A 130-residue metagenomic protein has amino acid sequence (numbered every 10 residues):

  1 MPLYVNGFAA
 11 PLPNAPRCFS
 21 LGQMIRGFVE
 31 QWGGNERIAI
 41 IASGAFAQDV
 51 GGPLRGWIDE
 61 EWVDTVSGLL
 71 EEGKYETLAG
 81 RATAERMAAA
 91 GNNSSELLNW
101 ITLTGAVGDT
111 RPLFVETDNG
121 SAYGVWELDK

Functional and structural regions predicted by a protein language model:
M1-Q23, Q31, G52-K130: Flexible, D/E/H-enriched segments
L3, E36-F46: Beta-strand elements within well-structured catalytic alpha/beta cores of enzymes that handle phosphate/sulfate esters
V29, G34-E36: Nuclease catalytic cores that cleave nucleic-acid phosphodiester bonds, predominantly acidic two-metal-ion
G44-L54: Divalent-metal (often Zn2+) His-rich catalytic cores of metallo-beta-lactamase-fold enzymes
